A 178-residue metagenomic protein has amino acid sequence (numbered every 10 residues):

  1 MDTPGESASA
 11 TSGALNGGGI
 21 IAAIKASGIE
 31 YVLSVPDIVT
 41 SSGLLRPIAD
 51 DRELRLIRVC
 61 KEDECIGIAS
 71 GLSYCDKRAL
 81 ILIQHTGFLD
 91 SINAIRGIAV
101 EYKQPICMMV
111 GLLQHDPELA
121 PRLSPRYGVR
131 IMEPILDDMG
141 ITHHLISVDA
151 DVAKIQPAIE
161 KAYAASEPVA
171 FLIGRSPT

Functional and structural regions predicted by a protein language model:
M1-T178: Thiamine diphosphate
